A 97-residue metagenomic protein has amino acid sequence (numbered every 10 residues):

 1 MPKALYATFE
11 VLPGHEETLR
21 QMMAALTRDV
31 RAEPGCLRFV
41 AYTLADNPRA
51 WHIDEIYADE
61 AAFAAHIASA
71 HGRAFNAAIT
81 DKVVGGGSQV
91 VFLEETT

Functional and structural regions predicted by a protein language model:
P2, V40-R49, N76-T97: Glycine-rich beta-strand-turn "strand-cap" elements at beta-sheet edges
K3-A32: N-terminal first-folded block
K3-E10, V40-I67: Short, well-ordered beta-strand segments in beta-rich or mixed alpha/beta enzyme and ligand-binding folds
A7-T8, S69-A70, E95-T97: Short flexible/disordered coil segments
E16, R20, A50, S69-G72 (+1 more regions): Short, structured helix-loop boundary elements
A25-L37, I56-V90: An amphipathic, aromatic/His-enriched active-site/gating alpha helix that lines ligand/cofactor pockets
